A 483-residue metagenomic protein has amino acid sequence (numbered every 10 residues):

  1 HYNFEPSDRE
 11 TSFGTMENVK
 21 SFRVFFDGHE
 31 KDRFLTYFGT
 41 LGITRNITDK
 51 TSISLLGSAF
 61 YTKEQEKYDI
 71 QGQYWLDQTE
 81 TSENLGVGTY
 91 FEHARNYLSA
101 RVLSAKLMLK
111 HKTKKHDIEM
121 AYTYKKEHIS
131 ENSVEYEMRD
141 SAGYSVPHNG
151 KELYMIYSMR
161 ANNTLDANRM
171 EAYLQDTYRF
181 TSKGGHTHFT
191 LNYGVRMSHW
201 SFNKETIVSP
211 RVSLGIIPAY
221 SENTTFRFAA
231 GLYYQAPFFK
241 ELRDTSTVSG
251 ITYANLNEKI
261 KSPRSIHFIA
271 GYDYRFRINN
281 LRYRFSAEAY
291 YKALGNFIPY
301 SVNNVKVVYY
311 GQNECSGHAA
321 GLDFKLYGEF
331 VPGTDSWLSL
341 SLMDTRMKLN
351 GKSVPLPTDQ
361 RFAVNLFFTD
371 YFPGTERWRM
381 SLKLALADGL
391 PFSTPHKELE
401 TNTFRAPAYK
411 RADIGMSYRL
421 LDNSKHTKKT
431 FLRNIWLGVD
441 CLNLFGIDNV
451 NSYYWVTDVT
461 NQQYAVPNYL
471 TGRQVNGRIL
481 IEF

Functional and structural regions predicted by a protein language model:
H1-N3, E30-N203, S286-A289, W337: Face-selective signature of the C-terminal outer-membrane beta-barrel domain
H1-Y2, L55-Y61, M120-K126, Y193-M197 (+8 more regions): Transmembrane beta-barrel strands of outer-membrane/channel proteins
F4-S12, A219-F268, A289-Y309, K383-K397 (+1 more regions): Surface-exposed extracellular loop regions of Gram-negative outer-membrane beta-barrel proteins, predominantly
N46-S52, K112-D117, T181-F189, A219-T224 (+4 more regions): Short loop/turn motifs that connect adjacent beta-strands in outer-membrane beta-barrel proteins
S52-S58, E64-E66, A219, K259-N313 (+3 more regions): Membrane-embedded beta-barrel scaffold of Gram-negative outer-membrane proteins
A94, L98, V102-K106, R160 (+4 more regions): Outer membrane beta-barrel strand-and-loop segments of large Gram-negative receptors, especially TonB-dependent
S182-G185, Y290-A293, Q312-S393: Gram-negative outer-membrane beta-barrel transporters
S336, A385-P395, Y418-F483: C-terminal beta-signal and adjacent terminal beta-strands/loops of Gram-negative outer-membrane beta-barrel proteins
